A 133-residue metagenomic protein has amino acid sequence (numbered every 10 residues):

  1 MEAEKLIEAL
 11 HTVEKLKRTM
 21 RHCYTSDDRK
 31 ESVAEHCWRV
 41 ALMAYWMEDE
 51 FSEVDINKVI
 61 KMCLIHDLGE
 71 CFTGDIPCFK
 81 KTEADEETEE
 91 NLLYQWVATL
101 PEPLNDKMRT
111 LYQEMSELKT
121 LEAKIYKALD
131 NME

Functional and structural regions predicted by a protein language model:
M1-E133: Alpha-helical, largely C-terminal catalytic domains that coordinate divalent metal ions via clustered Asp/Glu/His
